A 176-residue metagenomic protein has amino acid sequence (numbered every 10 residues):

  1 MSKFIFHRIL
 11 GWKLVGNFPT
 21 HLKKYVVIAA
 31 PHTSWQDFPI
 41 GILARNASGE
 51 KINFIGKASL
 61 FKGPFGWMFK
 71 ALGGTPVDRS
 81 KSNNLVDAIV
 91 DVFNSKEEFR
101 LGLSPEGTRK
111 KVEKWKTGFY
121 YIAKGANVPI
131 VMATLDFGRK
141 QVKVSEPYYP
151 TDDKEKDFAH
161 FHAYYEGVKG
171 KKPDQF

Functional and structural regions predicted by a protein language model:
M1-V26, P39-I42, G66, K70-G74 (+3 more regions): Membrane-anchoring hydrophobic helices of lipid-metabolizing enzymes
F6-G11, K24-S34, I55-F61, K96-S104 (+1 more regions): Short low-complexity stretches enriched in small and charged residues
H7-R8, N46, K124: Solvent-exposed polar/charged
G11, G49-K51, A71-G73, E98 (+1 more regions): A generic structural signal for alpha->beta connector loops
T20-S80, T134-F137, E146: Catalytic core of membrane glycerolipid acyltransferases/transacylases, capturing the structured, soluble-facing
S82-F176: Non-catalytic C-terminal accessory region of glycerolipid acyltransferases and related lyso-lipid remodeling enzymes
